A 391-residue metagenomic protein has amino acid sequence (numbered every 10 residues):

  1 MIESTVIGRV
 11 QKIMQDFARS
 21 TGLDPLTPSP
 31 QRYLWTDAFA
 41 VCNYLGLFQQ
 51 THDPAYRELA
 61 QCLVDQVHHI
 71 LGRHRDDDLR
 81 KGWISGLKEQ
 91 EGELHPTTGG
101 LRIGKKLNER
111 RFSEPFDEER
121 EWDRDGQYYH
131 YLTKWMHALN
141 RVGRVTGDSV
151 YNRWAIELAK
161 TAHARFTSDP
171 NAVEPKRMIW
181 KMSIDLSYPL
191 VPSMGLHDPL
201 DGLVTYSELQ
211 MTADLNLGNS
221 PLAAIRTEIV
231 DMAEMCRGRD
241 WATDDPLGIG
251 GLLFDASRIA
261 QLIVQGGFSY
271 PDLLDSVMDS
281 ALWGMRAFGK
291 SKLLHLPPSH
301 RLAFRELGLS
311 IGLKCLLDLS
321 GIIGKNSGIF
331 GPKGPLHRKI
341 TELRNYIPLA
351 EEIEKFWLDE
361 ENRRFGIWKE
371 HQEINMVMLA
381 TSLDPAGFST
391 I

Functional and structural regions predicted by a protein language model:
M1-I391: Glycan-recognition and catalytic cores of secretory/periplasmic carbohydrate-active enzymes
